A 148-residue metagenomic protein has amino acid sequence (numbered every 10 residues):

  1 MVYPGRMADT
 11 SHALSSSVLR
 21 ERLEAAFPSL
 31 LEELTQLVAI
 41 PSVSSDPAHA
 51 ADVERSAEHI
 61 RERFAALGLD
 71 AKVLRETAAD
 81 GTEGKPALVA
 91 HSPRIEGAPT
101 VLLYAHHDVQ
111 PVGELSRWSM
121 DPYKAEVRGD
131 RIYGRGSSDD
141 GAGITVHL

Functional and structural regions predicted by a protein language model:
M1-V2, P41: Intrinsic structural disorder
V2-Y3, D9: Short, positively charged and aromatic/hydrophobic N-terminal segments
D9-S137, I144: Acidic/His- and Gly-rich active-site-bordering loop/insert found across diverse amide/peptide-bond hydrolases
